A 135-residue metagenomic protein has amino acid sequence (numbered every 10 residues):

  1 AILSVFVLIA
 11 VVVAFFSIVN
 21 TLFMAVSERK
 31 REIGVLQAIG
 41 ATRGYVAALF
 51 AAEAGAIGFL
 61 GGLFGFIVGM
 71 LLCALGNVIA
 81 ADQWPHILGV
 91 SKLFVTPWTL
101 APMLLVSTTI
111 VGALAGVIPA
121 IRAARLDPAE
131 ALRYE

Functional and structural regions predicted by a protein language model:
I2-A38, V46-L49, A115, P119-A120: A hydrophobic alpha-helix feature that marks transmembrane segments and, especially, their cytosolic C-terminal ends
A10, F23, G34-N77, M103 (+1 more regions): Transmembrane alpha-helical interface segments in multi-pass membrane proteins
F16-S17, T42, F50, A54 (+2 more regions): Membrane-helix interfacial "entry" motifs
R29, T42-R43, P97, D127: Short coil/turn motifs that cap or connect alpha-helices
F50, R125-A129: Short glycine/proline-enriched turn or capping motifs at secondary-structure junctions
F64-V106, V117, R122-L126: Short helix-loop junctions at transmembrane helix boundaries
L132-E135: Short hydrophobic/aromatic patches at helix-to-coil boundaries
